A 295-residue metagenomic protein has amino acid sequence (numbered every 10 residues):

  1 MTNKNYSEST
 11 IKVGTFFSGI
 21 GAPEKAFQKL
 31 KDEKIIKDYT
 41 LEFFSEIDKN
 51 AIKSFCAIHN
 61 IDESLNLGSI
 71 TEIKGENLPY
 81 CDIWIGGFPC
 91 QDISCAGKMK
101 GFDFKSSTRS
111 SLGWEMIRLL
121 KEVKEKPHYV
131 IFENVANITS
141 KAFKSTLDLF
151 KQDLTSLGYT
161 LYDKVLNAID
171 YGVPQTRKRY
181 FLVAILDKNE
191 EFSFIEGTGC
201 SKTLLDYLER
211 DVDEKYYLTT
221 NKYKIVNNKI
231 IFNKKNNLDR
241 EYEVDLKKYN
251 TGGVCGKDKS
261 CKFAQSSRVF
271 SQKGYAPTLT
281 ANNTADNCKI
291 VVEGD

Functional and structural regions predicted by a protein language model:
T2-P127, A136-D148, T155: Core alpha/beta nucleotide-donor-binding catalytic domains of modification enzymes
N50, D286-N287: Flexible loop/turn segments at secondary-structure boundaries
I73-C81, I93-T284, V291-D295: Class I S-adenosyl-L-methionine
